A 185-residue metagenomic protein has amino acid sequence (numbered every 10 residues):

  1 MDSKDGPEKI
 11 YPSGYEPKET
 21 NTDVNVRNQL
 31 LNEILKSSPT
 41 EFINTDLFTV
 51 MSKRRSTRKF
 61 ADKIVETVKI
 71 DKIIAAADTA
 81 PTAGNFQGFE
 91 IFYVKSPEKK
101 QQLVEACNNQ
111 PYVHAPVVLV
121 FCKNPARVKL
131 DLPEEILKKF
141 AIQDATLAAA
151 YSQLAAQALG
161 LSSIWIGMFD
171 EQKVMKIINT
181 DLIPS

Functional and structural regions predicted by a protein language model:
M1-S185: Acidic, surface-exposed loops and disordered segments
